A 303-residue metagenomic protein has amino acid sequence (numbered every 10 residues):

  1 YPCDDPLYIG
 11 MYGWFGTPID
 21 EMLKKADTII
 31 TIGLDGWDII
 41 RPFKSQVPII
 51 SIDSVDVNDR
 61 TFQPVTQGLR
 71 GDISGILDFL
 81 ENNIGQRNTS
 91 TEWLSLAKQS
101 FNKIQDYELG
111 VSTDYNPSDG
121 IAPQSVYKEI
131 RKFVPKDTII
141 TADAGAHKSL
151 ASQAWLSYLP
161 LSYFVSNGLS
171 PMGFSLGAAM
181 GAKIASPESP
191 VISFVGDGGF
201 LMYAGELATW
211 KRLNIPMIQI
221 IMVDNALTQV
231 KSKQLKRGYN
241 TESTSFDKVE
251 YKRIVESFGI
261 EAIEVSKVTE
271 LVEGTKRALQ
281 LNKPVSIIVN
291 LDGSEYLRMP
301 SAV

Functional and structural regions predicted by a protein language model:
Y1-A97: Glycine-rich, acidic loop regions that bind phosphate or pyrophosphate groups
Y1-P6, I40-K44, T61-P64, L80-E81 (+5 more regions): Short acidic, glycine/serine/threonine-rich loops at helix termini
I9-F15, D59-V65, P160-V165, M202 (+2 more regions): Short beta-alpha connecting loops at secondary-structure transitions that line or flank enzyme active sites
M11, K25, I76, N82 (+1 more regions): Conserved thiamine diphosphate
I19-D20, K25-W37, S149-L227: Thiamine diphosphate
L34-W37, V55, G145-H147, G198 (+3 more regions): Short glycine-rich anion-binding loops that position phosphate/pyrophosphate groups of nucleotides and phosphorylated
I40, V268-V303: Glycine/aspartate-rich loop-and-adjacent alpha/beta segment that forms the canonical ThDP
F101-G177, A182, E188, P300: Active-site diphosphate/adenylate-binding microenvironment
